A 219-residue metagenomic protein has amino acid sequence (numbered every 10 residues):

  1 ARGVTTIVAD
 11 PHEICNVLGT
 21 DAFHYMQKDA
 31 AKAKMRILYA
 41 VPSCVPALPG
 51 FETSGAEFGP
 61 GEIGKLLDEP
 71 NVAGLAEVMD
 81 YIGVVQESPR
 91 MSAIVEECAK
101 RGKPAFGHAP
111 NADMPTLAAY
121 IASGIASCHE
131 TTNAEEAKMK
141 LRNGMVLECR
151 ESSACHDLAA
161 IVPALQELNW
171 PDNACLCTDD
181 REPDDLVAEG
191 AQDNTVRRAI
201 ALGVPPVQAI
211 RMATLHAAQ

Functional and structural regions predicted by a protein language model:
R2-G102: Divalent-metal coordination cores built from histidine and acidic residues
V4, N71-V72, A119-S127, L141-E148 (+1 more regions): Glycine-enriched alpha-helix->loop->beta-strand junction motifs that scaffold or abut catalytic
I7-A9, I37-V41, A73-E77, A105-G107 (+3 more regions): Hydrophobic faces of well-ordered beta-strands that scaffold small-molecule active sites in alpha/beta enzyme cores
H12-I14, P42-A47, E77-Y81, P110-A112 (+3 more regions): Active-site beta-loop-alpha junctions enriched in small/polar residues
L18-A22, L48-S54, Q86-R90, T116-Y120 (+3 more regions): Short acidic, glycine/serine/threonine-rich loops at helix termini
E77-M139, E151: Divalent metal-binding pocket/active-site signature
A164-Q219: His/Asp/Glu-enriched, well-ordered alpha-helical/loop segment that forms or immediately abuts the divalent-metal
